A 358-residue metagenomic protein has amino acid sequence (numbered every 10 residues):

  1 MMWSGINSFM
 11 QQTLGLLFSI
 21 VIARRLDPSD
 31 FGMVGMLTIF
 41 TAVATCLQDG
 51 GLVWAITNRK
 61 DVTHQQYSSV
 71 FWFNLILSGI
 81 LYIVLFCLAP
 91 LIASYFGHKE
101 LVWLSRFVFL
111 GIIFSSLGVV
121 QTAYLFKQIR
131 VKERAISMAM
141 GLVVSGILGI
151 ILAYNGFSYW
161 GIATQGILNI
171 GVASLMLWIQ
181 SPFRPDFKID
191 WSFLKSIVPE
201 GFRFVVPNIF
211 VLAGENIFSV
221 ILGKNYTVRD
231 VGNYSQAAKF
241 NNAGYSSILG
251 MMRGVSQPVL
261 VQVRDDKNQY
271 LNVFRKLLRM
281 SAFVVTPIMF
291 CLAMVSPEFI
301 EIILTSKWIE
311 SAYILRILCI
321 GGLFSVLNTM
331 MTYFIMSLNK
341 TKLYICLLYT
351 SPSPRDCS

Functional and structural regions predicted by a protein language model:
M1-L52, L75-A89, G111, G141-I150 (+2 more regions): Signature of the first transmembrane helix
F9, L16, W72-G97, V102 (+2 more regions): Alpha-helical transmembrane segments of multi-pass membrane transport and lipid-handling proteins
L16-D30, A93-Y95, A153, L212-A243 (+2 more regions): Helix-terminus/linker motif at the lipid-water interface of multi-pass membrane proteins
V43-L47, I83, C87, H98-Q121 (+6 more regions): Alpha-helical transmembrane segments of multi-pass membrane proteins
C46-H64, F126-K127, A237, N241-V285 (+1 more regions): Helix-loop junctions and terminal segments of transmembrane helices in multi-pass membrane transport/translocation
V53, V120-K127, V131, I151-N155 (+5 more regions): C-terminal transmembrane helix end/exit motif
K132, L175-N216, V220, V255-N272: Interhelical loop/hinge segments that connect adjacent transmembrane helices in multipass membrane
Y349-P352, D356-S358: Single conserved hydrophobic/aromatic residue that forms the stacking wall/gate of nucleotide- or nucleobase-binding
